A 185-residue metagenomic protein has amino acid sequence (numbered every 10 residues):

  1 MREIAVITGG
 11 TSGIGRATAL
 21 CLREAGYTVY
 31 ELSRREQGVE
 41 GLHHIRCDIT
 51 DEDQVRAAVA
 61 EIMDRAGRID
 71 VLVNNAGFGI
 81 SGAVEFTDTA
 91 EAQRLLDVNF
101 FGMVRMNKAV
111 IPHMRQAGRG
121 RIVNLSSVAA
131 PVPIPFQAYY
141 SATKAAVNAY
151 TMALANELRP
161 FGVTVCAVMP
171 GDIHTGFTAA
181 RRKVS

Functional and structural regions predicted by a protein language model:
T11-S12: Conserved glycine-rich cofactor-binding loop
A25-E40: Conserved glycine-rich Rossmann-like NAD(P)H-binding loop of the short-chain dehydrogenase/reductase
C47-A57, T89: The beta1-alpha1 cofactor-binding region of Rossmann-like NAD(H)/NADP(H)-dependent oxidoreductases
A83-V84, E91-R94: Substrate-binding pocket helix/loop in short-chain dehydrogenase/reductase
N107, T143: Active-site helix of classical SDR
S127: Residue(s) in the substrate-gating loop at a strand-loop-helix junction that position the organic substrate next
P160-S185: SDR active-site lid
